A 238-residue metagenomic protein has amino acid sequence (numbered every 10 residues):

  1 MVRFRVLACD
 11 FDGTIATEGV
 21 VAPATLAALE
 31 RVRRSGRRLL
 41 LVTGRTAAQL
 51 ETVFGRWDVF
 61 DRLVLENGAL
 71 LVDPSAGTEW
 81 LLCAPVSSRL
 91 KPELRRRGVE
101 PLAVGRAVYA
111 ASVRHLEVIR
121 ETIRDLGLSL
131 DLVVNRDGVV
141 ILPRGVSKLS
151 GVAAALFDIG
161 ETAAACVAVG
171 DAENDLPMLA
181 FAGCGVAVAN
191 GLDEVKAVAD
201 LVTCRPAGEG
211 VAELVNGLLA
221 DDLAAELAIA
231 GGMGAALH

Functional and structural regions predicted by a protein language model:
M1, F181, V186-H238: Asp-based, Mg2+/Mn2+-dependent phosphohydrolase catalytic module
V2-G19, L179: Asp-based phosphoryl-transfer active-site loop
V6-A8, R62, V167, K196: Hydrophobic "anchor" residues on beta-strands that sit immediately upstream of conserved functional sites
L7, V32, L63, G185-A187 (+1 more regions): Short, well-ordered beta-strand core segments
E18-V104: Active-site phosphate-binding/coordination module
L40, V64, V167-V169, V186 (+1 more regions): Hydrophobic/aromatic beta-strand patches that form the interior of the parallel beta-sheet core in alpha/beta enzyme
S87-A182, V186, N190, K196-V198: Conserved acidic, metal-coordinating active-site core of Asp-based, Mg2+-dependent phosphoryl-transfer enzymes
